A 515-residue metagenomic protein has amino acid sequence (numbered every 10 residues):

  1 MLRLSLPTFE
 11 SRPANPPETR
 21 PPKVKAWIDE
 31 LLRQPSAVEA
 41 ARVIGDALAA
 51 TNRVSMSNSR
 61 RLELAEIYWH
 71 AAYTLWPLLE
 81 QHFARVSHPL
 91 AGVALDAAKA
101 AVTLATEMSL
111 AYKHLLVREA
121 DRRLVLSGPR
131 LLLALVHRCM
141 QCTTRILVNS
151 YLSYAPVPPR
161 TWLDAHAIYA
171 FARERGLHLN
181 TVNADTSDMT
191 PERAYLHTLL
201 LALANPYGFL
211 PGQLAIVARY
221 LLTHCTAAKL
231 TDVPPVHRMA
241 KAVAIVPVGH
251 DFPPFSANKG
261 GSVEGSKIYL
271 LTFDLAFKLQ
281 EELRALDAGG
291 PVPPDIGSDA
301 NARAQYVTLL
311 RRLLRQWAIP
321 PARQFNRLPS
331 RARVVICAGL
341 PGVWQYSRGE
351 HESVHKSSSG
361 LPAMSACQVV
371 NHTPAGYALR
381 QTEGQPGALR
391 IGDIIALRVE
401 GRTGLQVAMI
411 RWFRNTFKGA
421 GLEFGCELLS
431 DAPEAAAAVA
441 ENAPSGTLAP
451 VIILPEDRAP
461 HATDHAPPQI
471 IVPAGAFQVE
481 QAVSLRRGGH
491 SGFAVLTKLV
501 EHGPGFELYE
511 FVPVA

Functional and structural regions predicted by a protein language model:
M1-R160: Generic N-terminal leader/targeting and pre-domain segments
L6, K25-D29, A41, V236 (+3 more regions): Intrinsically disordered, low-complexity regions
L48, A101-L116, Y220-L222, A304-A322 (+2 more regions): Generic hydrophobic, helix-prone segments enriched in Leu/Val/Ile
Y68, Y73, Y112, Y151-Y154 (+9 more regions): Sequence-level detector for tyrosine residue identity
R160-A332: Extended, domain-scale alpha-helical bundle/helix-rich regions
D299, Y306-T403, W412-A435, N442-A515: Short strand-loop-strand
